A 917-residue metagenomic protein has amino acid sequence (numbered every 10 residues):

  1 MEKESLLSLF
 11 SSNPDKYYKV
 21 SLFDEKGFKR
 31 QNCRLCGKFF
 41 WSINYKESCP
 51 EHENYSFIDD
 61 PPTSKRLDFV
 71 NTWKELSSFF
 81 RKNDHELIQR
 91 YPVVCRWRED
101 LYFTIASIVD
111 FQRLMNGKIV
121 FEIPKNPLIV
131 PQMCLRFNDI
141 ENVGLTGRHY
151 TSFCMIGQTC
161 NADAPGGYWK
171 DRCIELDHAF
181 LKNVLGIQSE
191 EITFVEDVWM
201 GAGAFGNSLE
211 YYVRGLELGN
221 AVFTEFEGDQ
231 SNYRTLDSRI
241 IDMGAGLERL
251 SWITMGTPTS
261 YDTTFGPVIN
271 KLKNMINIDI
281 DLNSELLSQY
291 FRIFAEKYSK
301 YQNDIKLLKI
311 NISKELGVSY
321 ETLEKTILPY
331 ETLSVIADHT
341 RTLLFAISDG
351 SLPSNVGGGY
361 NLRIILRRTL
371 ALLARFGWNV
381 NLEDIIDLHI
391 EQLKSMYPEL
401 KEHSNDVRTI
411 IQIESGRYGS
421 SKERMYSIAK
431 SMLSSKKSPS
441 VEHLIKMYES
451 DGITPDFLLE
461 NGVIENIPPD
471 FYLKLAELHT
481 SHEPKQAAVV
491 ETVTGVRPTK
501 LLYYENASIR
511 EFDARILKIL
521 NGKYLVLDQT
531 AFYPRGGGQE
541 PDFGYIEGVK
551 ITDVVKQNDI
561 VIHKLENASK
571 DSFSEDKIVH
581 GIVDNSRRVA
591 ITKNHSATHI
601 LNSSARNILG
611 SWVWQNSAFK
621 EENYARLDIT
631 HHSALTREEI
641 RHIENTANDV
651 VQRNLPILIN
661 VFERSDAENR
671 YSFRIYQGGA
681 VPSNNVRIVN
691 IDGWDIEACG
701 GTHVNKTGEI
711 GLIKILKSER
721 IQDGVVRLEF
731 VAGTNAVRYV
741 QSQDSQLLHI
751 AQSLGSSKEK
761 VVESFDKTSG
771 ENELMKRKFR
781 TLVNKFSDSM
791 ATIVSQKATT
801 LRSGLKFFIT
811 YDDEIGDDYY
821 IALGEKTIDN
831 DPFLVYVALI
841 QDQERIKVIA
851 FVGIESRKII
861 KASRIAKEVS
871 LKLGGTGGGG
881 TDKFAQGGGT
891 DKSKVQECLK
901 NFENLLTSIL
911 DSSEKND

Functional and structural regions predicted by a protein language model:
M1-E2: Interaction interfaces in information-processing and related assembly proteins
S5-V20, D24-R30, G37, E53-D917: A glycine- and charged-residue-rich anion-binding loop/surface
Q31-R34, E47: Cys/His-enriched microdomains
S42-S56: Cysteine-rich micro-motifs
